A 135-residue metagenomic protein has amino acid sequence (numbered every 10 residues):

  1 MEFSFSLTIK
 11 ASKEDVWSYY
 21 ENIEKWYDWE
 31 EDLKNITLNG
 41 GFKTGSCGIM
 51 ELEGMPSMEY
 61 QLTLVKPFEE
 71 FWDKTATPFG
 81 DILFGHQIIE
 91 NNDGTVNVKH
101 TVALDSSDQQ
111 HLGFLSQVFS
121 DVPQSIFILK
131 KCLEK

Functional and structural regions predicted by a protein language model:
M1-T37: Hydrophobic ligand-binding cavity/cleft-lining segments
M1-T8, G94-T95, S120, K135: Hydrophobic-ligand-binding modules of eukaryotic lipid transfer/binding families
S4-S6, C47-I49, W72, G85-Q87 (+1 more regions): Beta-strand secondary-structure signal
K10-E14, L64-F68, Q87-N97: A short, structured loop/turn motif at beta-sheet edges
A11, D28, S57, S120-Q124: Generic recognition of short, well-ordered alpha-helical interface segments
V16-Y20, W26, L62, F71-D73 (+2 more regions): Hydrophobic pocket/interface hotspot
T37-F79, L83, K131-K135: Glycine-rich portal/gate segments that line the openings of hydrophobic small-molecule binding cavities
A76-S125, K131: Beta-strand/loop substructures that line and gate deep hydrophobic ligand-binding cavities in soluble
